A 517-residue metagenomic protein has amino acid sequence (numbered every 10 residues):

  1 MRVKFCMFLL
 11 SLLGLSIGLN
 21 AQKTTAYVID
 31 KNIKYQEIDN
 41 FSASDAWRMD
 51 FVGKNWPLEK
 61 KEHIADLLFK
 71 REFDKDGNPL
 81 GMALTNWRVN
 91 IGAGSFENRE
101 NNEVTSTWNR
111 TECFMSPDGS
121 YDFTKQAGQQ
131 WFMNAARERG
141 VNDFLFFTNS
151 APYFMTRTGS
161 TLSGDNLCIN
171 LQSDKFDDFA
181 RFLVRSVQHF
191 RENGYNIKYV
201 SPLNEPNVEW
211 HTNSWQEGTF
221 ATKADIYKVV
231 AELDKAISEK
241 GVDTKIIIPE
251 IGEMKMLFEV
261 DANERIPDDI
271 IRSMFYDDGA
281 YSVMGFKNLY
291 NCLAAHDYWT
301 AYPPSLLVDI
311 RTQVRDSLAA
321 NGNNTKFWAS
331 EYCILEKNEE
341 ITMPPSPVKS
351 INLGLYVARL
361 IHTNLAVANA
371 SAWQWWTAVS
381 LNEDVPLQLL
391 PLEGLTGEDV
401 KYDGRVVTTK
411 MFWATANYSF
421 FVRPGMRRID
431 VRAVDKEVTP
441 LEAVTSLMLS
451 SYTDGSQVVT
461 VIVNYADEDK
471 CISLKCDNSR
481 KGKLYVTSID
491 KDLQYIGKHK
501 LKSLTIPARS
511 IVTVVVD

Functional and structural regions predicted by a protein language model:
M1-K23: Bacterial Sec-dependent N-terminal signal peptides
T24-I197, E217-Y227, A231, K235: N-terminal catalytic cores of secreted or lumenal carbohydrate-active enzymes
D39-D45, T85-I91, S95, D143-F147 (+6 more regions): Structural recognition of the beta-strand scaffold that forms the well-ordered cores of secreted hydrolase catalytic
T148-A151, V187-W215, N288-W299: Active-site groove signature of glycoside hydrolases
E217-L360: Noncatalytic carbohydrate-binding groove/subsite architecture in carbohydrate-active enzymes
K326-F420, I429-V434: Aromatic/acidic polysaccharide-binding cleft in carbohydrate-active enzymes
F420, E437-R480, R509: Carbohydrate-binding surface patches
G497-D517: C-terminal beta-strand-rich structural cap/linker in extracellular carbohydrate-active enzymes
